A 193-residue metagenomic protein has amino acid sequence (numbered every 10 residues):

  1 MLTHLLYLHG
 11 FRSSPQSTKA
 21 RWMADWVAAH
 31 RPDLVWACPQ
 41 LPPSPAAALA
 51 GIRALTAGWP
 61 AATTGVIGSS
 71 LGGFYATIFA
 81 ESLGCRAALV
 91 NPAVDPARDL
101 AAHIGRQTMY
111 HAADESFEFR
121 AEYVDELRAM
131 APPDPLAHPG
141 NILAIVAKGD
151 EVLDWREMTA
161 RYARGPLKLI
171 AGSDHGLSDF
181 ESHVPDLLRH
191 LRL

Functional and structural regions predicted by a protein language model:
L2-A62: Active-site catalytic motif of lipid deacylating hydrolases and related acyltransferases
H9-S13, S70, K148: Active-site glycine-rich loops that stabilize anionic/oxyanionic intermediates across multiple enzyme folds
R21, D25, T77, R156-T159: Active-site phosphate/pyrophosphate- and oxyanion-stabilizing loops and adjacent acidic/basic residues in soluble
T56-A57, A61-T64, C85, V90 (+1 more regions): Internal catalytic or translocation cores that form aromatic/hydrophobic pockets or channels for amphipathic metabolites
I67-A76: Gly/Ala-rich beta-loop-alpha elbow adjacent to hydrolase catalytic centers
F79-L83: Aromatic pocket-lining residues of Rossmann-like dinucleotide-binding sites
R86-L193: The alpha/beta-hydrolase serine catalytic core
